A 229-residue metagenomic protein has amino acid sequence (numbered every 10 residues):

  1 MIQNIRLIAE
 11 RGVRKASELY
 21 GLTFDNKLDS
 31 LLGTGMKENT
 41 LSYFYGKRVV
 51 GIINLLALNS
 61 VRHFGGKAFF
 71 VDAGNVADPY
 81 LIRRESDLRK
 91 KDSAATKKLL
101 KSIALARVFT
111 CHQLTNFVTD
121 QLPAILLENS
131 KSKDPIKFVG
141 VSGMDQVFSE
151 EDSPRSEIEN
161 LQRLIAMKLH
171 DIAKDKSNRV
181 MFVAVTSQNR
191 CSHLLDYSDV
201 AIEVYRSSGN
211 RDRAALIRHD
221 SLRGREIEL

Functional and structural regions predicted by a protein language model:
M1-K91, A95: The Walker A/P-loop phosphate-binding site
N39, G65, L100, S177 (+1 more regions): Short, well-ordered alpha-helix to beta-strand connector turns
N39-Y43, K67, I136-G140, R179-M181: Residue-level preference for the first positions of well-ordered beta-strands
S42-F44, F69-V71, A104-A106, M181-V183 (+1 more regions): Hydrophobic/aromatic beta-strand patches that form the interior of the parallel beta-sheet core in alpha/beta enzyme
L56-S60, L164-D175: Catalytic-core regions built around general acid/base machinery
F69-E150: Conserved inter-motif catalytic segment of the P-loop NTP-binding fold
F117-L122, R155-L169: Well-ordered, non-membrane alpha-helical segments in soluble/globular domains
H170-L229: Phosphate-binding/switch region of NTP-binding enzymes
